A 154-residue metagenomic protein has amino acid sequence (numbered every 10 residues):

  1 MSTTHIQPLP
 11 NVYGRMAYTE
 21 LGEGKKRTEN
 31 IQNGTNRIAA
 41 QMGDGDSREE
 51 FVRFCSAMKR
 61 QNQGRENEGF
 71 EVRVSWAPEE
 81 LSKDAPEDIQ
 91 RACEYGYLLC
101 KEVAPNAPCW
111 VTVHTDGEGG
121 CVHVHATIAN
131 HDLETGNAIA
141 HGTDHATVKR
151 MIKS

Functional and structural regions predicted by a protein language model:
M1-S154: N-terminal nicking endonuclease/strand-transfer module with a His-rich metal-binding environment and a catalytic Tyr
